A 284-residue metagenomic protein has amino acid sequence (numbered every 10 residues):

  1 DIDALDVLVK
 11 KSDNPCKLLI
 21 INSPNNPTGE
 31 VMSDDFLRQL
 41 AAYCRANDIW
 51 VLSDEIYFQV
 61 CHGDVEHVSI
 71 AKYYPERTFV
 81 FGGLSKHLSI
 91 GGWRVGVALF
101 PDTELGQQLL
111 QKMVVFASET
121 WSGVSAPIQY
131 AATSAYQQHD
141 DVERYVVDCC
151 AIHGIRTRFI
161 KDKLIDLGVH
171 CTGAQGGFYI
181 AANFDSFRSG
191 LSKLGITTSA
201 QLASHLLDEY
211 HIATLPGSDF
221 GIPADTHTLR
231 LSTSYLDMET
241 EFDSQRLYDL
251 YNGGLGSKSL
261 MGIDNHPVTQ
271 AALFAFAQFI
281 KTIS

Functional and structural regions predicted by a protein language model:
D1-E66: Active-site phosphate-binding strand-loop segment of PLP-dependent enzymes
K10, L191-I196, H205-T214, S218-S284: PLP-dependent enzyme catalytic core of the Aspartate aminotransferase-like
C44, L164, L206-L207: A generic structural signal for well-ordered alpha-helical segments
A46-N47, L167, Y210: Helix C-cap/helix->beta junction micro-motif
K72, E76-A151, R158-L164, G253 (+1 more regions): Conserved core segment of the aminotransferase class I/II
T133, C149-K161, I165, H170-G190: Conserved glycine-rich beta-strand-loop-beta hairpin in the small C-terminal domain of fold type I
